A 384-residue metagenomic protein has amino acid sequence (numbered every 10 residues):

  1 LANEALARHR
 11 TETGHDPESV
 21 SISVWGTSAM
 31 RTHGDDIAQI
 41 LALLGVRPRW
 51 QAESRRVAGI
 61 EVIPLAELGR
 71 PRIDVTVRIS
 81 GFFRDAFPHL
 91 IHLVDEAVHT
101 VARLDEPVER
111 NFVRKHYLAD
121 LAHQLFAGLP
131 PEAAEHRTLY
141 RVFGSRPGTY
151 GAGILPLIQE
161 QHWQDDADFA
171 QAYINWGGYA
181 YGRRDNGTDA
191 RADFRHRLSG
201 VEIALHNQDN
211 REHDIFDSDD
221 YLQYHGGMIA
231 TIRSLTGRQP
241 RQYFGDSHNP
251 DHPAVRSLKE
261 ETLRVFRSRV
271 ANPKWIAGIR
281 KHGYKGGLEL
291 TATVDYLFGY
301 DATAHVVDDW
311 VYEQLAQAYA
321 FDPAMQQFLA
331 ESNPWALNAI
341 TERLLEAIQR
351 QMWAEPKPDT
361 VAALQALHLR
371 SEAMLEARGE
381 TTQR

Functional and structural regions predicted by a protein language model:
L1-R384: Ligand/cofactor-recognition surfaces for anionic moieties
